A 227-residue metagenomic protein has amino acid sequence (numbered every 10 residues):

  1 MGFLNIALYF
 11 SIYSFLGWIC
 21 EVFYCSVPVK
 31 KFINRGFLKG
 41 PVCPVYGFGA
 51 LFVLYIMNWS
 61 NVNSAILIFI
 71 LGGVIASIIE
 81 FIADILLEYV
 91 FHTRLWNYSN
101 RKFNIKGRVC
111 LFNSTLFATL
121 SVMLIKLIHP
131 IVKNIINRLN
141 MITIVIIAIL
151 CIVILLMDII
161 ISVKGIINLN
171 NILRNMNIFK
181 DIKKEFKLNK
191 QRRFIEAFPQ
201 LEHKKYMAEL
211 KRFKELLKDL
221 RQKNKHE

Functional and structural regions predicted by a protein language model:
M1-E227: Aromatic-rich, lipid-facing transmembrane alpha helices and their immediate juxtamembrane interface loops in integral
